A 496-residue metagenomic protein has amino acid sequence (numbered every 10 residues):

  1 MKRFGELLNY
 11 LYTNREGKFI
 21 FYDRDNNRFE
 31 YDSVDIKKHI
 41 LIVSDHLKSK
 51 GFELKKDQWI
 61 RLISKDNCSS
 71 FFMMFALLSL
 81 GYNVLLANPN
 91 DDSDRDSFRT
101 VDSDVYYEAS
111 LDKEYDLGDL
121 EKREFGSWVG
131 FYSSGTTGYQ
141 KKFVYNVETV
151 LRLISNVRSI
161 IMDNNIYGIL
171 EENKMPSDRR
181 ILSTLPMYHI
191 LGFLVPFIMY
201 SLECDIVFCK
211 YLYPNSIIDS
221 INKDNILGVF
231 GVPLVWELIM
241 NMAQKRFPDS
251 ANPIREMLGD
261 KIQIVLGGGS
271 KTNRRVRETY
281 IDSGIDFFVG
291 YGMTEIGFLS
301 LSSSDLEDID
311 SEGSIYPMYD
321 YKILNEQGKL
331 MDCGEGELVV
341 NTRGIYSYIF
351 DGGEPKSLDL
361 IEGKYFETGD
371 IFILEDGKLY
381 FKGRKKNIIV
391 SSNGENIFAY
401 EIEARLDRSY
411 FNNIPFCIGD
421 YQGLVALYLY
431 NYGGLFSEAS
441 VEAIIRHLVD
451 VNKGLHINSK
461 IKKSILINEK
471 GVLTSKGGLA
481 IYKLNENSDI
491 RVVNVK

Functional and structural regions predicted by a protein language model:
M1-F21, K38-H39, R123-W128, V495: A short N-terminal helical cap/helix-turn-helix that marks the beginning of AMP-binding/adenylate-forming
K18-L54, N67, R95, V147-E148: Conserved AMP-binding/adenylate-forming core of the ANL superfamily
F29, H46-N90, S183-T184: Conserved AMP-binding/adenylate-forming
D32-S33, W128-M162: Conserved AMP-binding A3 loop
S155-R180, M187-N252: Conserved AMP-binding/adenylation subdomain of ANL enzymes
I226-G231, M240-I309, N412-I414: Gly/Ser/Thr-rich phosphate-binding loop
L306, S314-I315, K329-K364, K378-L379 (+1 more regions): Conserved ATP/PPi-binding loop(s) of AMP-dependent carboxylate-activating enzymes
T342, G369-H456, V495: AMP-binding/adenylate-forming catalytic core of the ANL superfamily
